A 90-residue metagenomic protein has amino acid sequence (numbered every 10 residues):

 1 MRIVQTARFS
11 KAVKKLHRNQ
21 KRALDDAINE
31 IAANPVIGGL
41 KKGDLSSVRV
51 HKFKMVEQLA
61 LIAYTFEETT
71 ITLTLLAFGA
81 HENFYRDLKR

Functional and structural regions predicted by a protein language model:
M1, I31, A63-Y64: Non-catalytic interaction surface on structured domains
M1-A27: Arg/Lys-rich, positively charged N-terminal/basic patches that mediate binding to nucleic acids
A7, D44-S46, G79: A general secondary-structure junction signal
K11, F53-L61, T65-R90: Enriched for short, Lys/Arg-rich terminal
K14, N29-A33, K89: Alpha-helix boundary recognition
A27-E30, H81: Conserved short hydrophobic interaction patches
N29-V56: A short, surface-exposed loop/turn module that caps and links secondary-structure elements
